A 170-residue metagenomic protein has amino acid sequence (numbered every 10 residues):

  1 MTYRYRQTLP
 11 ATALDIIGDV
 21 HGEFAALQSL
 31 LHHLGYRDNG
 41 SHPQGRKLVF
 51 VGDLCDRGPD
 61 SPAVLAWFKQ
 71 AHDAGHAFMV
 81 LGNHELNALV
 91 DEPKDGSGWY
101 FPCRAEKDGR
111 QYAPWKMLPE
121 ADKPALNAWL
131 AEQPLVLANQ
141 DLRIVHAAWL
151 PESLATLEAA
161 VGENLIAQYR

Functional and structural regions predicted by a protein language model:
M1-W67: N-terminal active-site segment of His-dependent metallophosphoesterases
G58-R170: Active-site neighborhood of divalent metal-dependent phosphoester bond hydrolases
